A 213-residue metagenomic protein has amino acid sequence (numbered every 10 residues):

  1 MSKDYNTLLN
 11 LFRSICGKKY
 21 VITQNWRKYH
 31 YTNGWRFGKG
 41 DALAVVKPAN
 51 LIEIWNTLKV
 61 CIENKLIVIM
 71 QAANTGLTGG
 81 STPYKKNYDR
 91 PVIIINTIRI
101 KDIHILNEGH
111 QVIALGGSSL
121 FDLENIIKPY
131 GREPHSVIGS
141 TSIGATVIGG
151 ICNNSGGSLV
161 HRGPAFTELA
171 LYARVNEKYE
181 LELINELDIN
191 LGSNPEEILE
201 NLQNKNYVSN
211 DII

Functional and structural regions predicted by a protein language model:
M1-K59, G76-Q111, G139-S140: N-terminal flexible segment immediately upstream of the FAD-binding catalytic core in FAD-dependent oxidoreductases
L58, V68-A72: Short N-terminal amphipathic alpha-helices
Q71, N96, I148: Short beta-strand segments
A72-T75, S119: Ser/Thr-glycine-rich phosphate-binding loops at phosphate-binding pockets of nucleotides, nucleotide cofactors
H104-L106, G116, L120-F121, N125-I213: FAD-binding subdomain of flavoenzyme oxidoreductases
